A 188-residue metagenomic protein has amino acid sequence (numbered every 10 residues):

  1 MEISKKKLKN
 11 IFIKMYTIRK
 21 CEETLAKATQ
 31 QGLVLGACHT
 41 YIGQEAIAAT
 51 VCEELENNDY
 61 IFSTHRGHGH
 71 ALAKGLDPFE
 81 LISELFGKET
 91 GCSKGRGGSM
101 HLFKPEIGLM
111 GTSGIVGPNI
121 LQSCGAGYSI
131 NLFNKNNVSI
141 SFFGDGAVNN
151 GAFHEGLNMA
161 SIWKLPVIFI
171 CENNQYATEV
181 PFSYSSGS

Functional and structural regions predicted by a protein language model:
M1-L35, N57: Cofactor-/ligand-binding subdomain signature composed of acidic, glycine-rich, tryptophan-containing flexible loops
E2-K5, A28-Q30, K104, N134-N137 (+1 more regions): A short alpha-helix capping/helix-coil boundary motif
E23-A26, L33-W163, P181-G187: Cofactor-binding active-site loop characterized by glycine-rich and histidine/acidic residues
W163-S183: A short, conserved beta-to-alpha structural element at the edge of catalytic cores that scaffolds binding
